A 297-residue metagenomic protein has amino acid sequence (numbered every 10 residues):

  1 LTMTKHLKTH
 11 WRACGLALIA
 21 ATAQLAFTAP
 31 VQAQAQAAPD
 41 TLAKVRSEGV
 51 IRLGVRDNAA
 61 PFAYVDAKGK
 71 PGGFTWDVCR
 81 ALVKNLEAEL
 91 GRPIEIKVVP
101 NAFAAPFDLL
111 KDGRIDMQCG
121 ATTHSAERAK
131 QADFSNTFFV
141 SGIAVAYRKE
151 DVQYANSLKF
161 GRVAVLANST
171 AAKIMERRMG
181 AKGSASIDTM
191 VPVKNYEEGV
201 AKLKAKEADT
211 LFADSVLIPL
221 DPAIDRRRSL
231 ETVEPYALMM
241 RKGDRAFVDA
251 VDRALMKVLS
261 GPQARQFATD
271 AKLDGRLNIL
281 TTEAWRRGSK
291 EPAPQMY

Functional and structural regions predicted by a protein language model:
M3-L18, T22: Bacterial N-terminal signal peptides that target proteins for export
A21-Q32: C-terminal segment of classical bacterial N-terminal signal peptides
A35-A37, T170-V191, D225-R226, M256-Y297: Ligand-binding clefts/hinges and TM-proximal coupling segments of bilobed small-molecule sensing domains
A35-C119: Extracytoplasmic small-molecule ligand-binding "clamshell" domains of the periplasmic binding protein/Venus flytrap
P39, D77-N85, E150-T170, P235-T282: Extended ligand-binding regions for polar small-molecule ligands
R52-P61, P71-A88, T122-T123, V140-K194 (+1 more regions): Bilobed "Venus flytrap"/periplasmic-binding protein-like clamshell domains and structurally analogous long
V78-C79, A105-L109, Y196-K202, A208: Short, hydrophobic alpha-helical packing/hinge segments within bilobed ligand-binding/sensory domains
R80, G91-S157, L217-E231, K290-Y297: Acidic, polar ligand-binding/catalytic clefts
